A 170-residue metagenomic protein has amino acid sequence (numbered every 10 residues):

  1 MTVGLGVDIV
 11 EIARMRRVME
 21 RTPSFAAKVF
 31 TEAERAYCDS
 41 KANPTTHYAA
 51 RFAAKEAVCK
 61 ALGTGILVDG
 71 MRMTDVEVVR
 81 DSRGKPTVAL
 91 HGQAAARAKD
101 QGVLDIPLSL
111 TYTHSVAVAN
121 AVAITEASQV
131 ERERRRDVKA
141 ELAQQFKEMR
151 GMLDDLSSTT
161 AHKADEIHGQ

Functional and structural regions predicted by a protein language model:
M1-L5, I9-Q170: Core catalytic alpha/beta fold that binds nucleotide/phospho-ligands
